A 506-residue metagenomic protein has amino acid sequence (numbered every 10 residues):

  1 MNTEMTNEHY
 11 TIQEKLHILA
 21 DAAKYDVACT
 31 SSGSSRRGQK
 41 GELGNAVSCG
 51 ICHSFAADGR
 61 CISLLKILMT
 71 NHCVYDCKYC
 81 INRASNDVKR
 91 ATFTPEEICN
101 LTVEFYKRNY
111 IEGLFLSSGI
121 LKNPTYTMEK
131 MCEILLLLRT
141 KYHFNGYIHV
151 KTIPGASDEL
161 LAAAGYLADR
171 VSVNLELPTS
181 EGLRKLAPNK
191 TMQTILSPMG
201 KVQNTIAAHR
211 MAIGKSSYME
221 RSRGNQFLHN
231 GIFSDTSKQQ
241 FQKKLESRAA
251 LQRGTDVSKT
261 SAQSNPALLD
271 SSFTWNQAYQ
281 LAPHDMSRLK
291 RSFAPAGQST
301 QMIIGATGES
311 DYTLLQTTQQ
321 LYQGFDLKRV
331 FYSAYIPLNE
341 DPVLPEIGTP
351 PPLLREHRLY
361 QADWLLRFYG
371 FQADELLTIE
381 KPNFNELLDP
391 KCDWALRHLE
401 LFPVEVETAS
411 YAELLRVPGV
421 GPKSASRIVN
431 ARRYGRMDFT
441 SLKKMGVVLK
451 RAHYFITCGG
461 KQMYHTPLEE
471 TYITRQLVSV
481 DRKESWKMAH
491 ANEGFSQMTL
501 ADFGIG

Functional and structural regions predicted by a protein language model:
M1-H72, V448, I456, Y464-E493 (+1 more regions): Flexible, acidic/Gly-rich N-terminal and inter-domain linker regions that tether and position cofactor-handling modules
L64, C77, L116, V173 (+3 more regions): Conserved, mostly hydrophobic/aromatic
K66-L68, E96-K107, D285-M286: Short, charged beta->alpha transition segments
I67-E96: Canonical Radical SAM [4Fe-4S] cluster-binding loop centered on the CxxxCxxC motif and its immediate flanking residues
C99, K122-Y369, E375: Conserved AdoMet/S-adenosylmethionine-binding subsite of the radical SAM
V103-S117, A362: Short Fe-S-cluster ligation motifs
V343-L415, R451-G506: Long, highly charged, low-complexity intrinsically disordered interaction regions that mediate electrostatic DNA/RNA
